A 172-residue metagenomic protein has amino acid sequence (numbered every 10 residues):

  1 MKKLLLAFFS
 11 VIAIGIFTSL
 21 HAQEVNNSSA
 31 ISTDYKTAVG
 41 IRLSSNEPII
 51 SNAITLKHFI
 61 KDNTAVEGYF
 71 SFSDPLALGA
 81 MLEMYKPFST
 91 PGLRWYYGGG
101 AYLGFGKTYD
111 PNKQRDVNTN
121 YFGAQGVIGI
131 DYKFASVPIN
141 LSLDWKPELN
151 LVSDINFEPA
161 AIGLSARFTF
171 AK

Functional and structural regions predicted by a protein language model:
M1-I31, K172: Cleavable N-terminal export/targeting peptides
H21-S73: Short glycine/proline- and aromatic-enriched beta-strand/turn motifs that initiate or cap beta-hairpins
T33-T37, P48-N52, F72-L78, L93 (+2 more regions): Residues that define the transmembrane beta-barrel architecture of outer-membrane proteins
H58-L143: Gram-negative (and chloroplast) outer-membrane scaffold detector with strong preference for beta-barrel transmembrane
N112-R115, S153-F157: Short, solvent-exposed loop/turn segments at secondary-structure boundaries
S142-K146, S165: C-terminal binding/interaction regions
P147-V152: Low-complexity, intrinsically disordered Gly/Pro/Thr-rich segments
P159-K172: Outer-membrane beta-barrel "beta-signal"
